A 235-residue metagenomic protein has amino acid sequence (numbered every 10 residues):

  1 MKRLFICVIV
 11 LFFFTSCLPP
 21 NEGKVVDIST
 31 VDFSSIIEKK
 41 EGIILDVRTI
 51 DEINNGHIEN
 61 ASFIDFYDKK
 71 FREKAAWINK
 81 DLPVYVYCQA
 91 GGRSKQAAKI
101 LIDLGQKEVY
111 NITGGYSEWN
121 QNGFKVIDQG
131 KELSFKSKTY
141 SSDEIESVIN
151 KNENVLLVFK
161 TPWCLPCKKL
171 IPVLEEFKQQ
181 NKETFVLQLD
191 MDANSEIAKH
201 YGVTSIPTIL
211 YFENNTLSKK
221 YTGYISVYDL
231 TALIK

Functional and structural regions predicted by a protein language model:
L4-F13: Sec-dependent N-terminal signal peptides
F13, S62, K160, F185-L187: Conserved Rossmann-like nucleotide-binding pocket used by diverse enzymes that bind dinucleotide cofactors
C17-V31, I36-G42, I50-P83, S94-E153 (+4 more regions): Rhodanese-like catalytic fold shared by cysteine-dependent sulfurtransferases and DSP/PTP-type phosphatases
I50, P162, M191-D192: Solvent-exposed coil/turn segments that connect beta secondary-structure elements in extracytoplasmic/periplasmic
C88, C164-C167: Short cysteine clusters
G91: Conserved G/P- and acidic residue-centered "switch" motifs that form tight phosphate/ATP-binding loops in soluble
N152-N154, I171-S195: Conserved helix-turn-beta segment immediately C-terminal to the redox Cys motif in thioredoxin-like folds
K160-W163, S205: Short pre-active-site segment immediately N-terminal to redox-active cysteine/selenocysteine motifs in thiol-based
